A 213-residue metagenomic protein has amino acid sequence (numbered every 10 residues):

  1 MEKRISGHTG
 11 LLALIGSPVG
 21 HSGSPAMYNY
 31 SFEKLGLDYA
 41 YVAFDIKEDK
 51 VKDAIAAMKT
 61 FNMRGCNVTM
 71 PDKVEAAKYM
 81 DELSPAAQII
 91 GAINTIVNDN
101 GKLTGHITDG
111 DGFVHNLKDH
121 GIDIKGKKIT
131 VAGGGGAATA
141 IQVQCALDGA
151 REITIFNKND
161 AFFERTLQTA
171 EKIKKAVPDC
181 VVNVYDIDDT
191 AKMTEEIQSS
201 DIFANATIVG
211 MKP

Functional and structural regions predicted by a protein language model:
R4-H120: Phosphate/diphosphate ligand-binding glycine-rich loop within oxidoreductases
G16, I107-G110, K125-A150, N157-K158: Glycine-rich adenosine-cofactor-binding loop
G36-F44, I153-T154, D179-V182: Short beta-strand elements in bilobed, periplasmic/extracellular small-molecule ligand-binding domains
R64, R151, D201-I202: Conserved acidic residues
G112-L117, D123-I124, G136-V143, K172 (+1 more regions): Active-site glycine-rich loop that binds ribose-phosphate moieties when present
A150-V177: NAD(P)-binding Rossmann-fold cofactor-contacting core
D179-P213: Rossmann-like adenosine-cofactor binding region
